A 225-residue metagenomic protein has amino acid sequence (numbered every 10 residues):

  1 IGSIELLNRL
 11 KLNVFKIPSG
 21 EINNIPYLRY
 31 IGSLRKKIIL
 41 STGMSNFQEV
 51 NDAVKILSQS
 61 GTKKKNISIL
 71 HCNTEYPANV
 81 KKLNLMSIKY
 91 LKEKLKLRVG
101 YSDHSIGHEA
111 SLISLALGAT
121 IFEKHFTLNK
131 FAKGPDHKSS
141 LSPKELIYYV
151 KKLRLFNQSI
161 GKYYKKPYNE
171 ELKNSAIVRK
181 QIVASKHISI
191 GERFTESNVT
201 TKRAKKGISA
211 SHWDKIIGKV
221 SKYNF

Functional and structural regions predicted by a protein language model:
I1-F225: Catalytic cores and adjacent flexible loops of soluble metabolic enzymes that perform enolate/carbanion chemistry on
